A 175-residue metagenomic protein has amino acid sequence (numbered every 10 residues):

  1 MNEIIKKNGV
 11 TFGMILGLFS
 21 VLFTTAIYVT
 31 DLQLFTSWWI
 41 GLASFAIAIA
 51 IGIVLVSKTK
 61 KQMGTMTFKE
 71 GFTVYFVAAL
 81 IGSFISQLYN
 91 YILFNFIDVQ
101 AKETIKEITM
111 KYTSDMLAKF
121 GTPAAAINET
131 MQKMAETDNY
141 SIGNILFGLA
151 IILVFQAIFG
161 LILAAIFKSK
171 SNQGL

Functional and structural regions predicted by a protein language model:
M1-K7, F167-L175: Short, charged juxtamembrane terminal tails flanking transmembrane helices
M1-T59: Transmembrane alpha-helical insertion/packing segments
K7, T11-I15, T73-G82: Alpha-helical transmembrane segments of multi-pass membrane proteins
F19-I27, A48-I51, G82-S86, N90 (+3 more regions): Alpha-helical transmembrane segments of multipass membrane proteins
V56-G71, N95-F96: Membrane-helix interface/capping segments
A78-K106, M110: Hydrophobic alpha-helical membrane-insertion segments
I97-D138: Membrane-interface interhelical loops and short interface/amphipathic helices in multi-pass inner-membrane
M131-I152: Individual transmembrane alpha-helix segments
